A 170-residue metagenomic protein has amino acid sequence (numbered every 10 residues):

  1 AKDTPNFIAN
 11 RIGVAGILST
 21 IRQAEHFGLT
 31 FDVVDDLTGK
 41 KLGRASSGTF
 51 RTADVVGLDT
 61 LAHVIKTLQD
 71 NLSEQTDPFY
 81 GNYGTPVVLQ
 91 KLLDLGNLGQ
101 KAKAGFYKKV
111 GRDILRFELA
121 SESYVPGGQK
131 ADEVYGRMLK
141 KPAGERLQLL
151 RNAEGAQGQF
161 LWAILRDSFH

Functional and structural regions predicted by a protein language model:
A1-H170: N-terminal glycine-rich phosphate-binding loop for ADP-containing cofactors
